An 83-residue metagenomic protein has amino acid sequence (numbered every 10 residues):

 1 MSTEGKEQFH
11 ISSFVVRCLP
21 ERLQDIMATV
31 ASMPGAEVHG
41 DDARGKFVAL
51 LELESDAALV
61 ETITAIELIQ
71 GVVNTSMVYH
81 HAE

Functional and structural regions predicted by a protein language model:
M1-Q8, A36-D41: Short, flexible, solvent-exposed loop/turn segments with mixed acidic/basic and small polar residues
S13-R17, L23-A82: Amphipathic, hydrophobic secondary-structure cores in small proteins
